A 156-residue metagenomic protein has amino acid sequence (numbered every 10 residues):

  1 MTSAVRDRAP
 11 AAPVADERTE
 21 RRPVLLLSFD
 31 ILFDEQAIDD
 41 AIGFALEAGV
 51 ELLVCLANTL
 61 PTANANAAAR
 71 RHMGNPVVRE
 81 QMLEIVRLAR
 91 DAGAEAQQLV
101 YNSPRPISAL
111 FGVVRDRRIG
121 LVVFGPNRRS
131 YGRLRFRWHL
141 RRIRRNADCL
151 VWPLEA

Functional and structural regions predicted by a protein language model:
M1-T19, D91-V122, R141: Structural beta-alpha unit
A15-A68, H72, Q97, N146: Small/aliphatic-rich secondary-structure junction motif
L27-I31, G125-R129, A156: Structural motif
E47-A48, I85-E95: Short helix-loop-beta junction
R71-E80: A short acidic, glycine-rich active-site loop that binds or catalyzes chemistry on phosphate/adenosine moieties
F124-R145: Glycine-rich, Arg-bearing micro-motifs that act as flexible, cationic patches
R144-A156: Short, flexible loop segments at boundaries between secondary-structure elements
